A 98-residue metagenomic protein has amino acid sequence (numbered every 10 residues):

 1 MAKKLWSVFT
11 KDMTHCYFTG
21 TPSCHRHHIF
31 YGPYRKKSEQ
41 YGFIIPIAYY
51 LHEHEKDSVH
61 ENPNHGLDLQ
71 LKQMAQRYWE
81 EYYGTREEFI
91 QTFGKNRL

Functional and structural regions predicted by a protein language model:
M1-H15, R35-G42: Short, charged surface segments at domain edges that flank catalytic/cofactor-binding sites
C16-T19, A48: Short cysteine-rich clusters marking metal-coordination/redox-active sites
T21-H25, E53-K56: Short functional micro-motifs and their immediate structural scaffolds
S23-R35: Short recognition patches in nucleic-acid-associated and regulatory proteins
H25, F43-I47, A75: Amphipathic alpha-helical interface surfaces
P33, K37, E55-D57: Hydrophobic positions within alpha-helical membrane elements
I44-L69: Short Cys/His-centered divalent metal-binding micro-motifs
K72-L98: Short flanking/linker segments adjacent to small metal-binding domains or redox-active Cys/His motifs
